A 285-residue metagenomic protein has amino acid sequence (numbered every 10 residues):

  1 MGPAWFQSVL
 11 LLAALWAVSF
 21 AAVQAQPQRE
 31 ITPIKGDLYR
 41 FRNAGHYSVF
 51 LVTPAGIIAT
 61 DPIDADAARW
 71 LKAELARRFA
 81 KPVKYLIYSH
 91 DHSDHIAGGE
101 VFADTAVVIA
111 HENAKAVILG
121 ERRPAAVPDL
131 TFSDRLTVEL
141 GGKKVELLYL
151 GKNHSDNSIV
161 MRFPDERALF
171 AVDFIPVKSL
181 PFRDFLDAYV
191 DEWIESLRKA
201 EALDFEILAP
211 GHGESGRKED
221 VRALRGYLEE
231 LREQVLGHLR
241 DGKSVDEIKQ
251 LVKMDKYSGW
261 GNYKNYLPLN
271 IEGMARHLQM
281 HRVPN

Functional and structural regions predicted by a protein language model:
Q7-F20: Bacterial N-terminal signal peptides
A21-P27: Boundary at the C-terminal end of the N-terminal hydrophobic targeting segment
V23, A202-D204, S215-N285: Accessory terminal helices/loops
R29-E74, I159-F163, R167-D173: Conserved beta-strand hairpin/beta-sheet module of binuclear metal-dependent hydrolase folds, prominently
D37, L51, D61, L75 (+10 more regions): Divalent metal-coordination and catalytic microenvironments
P54-I58, D66-I109: Active-site metal-binding motif and surrounding structural segment of the metallo-beta-lactamase
G56-I58, D64-D66, T137, K144 (+1 more regions): Metallo-beta-lactamase
H95-Y149, S155-I159, R167-A171, L203-I207 (+2 more regions): Divalent-metal coordination cores built from histidine and acidic residues
